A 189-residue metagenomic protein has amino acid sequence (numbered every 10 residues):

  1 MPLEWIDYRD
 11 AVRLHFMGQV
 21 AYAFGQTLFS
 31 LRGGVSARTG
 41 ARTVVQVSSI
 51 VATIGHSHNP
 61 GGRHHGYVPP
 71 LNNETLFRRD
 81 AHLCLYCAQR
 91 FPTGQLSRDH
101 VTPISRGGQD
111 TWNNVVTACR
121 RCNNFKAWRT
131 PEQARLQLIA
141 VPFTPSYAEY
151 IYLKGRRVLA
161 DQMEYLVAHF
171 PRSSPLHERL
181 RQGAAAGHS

Functional and structural regions predicted by a protein language model:
M1-V68, N73, L136-S189: Short helix-coil boundary/hinge micro-motifs
P69, A88-T117, K126-P142: Histidine-centered nuclease catalytic patch
E74, T117-R120: Short alpha-helical basic/polar micro-motif
T75-R79, A88-R90: Short, conserved, surface-exposed binding loops centered on an aromatic residue
F77-H82, T111-V115: Short metal-coordination and nucleic-acid-contact micro-motifs, chiefly zinc-binding Cys/His arrays
L85-C87, R121: Short, cysteine/histidine-rich loop/knuckle motifs that typically chelate Zn2+
